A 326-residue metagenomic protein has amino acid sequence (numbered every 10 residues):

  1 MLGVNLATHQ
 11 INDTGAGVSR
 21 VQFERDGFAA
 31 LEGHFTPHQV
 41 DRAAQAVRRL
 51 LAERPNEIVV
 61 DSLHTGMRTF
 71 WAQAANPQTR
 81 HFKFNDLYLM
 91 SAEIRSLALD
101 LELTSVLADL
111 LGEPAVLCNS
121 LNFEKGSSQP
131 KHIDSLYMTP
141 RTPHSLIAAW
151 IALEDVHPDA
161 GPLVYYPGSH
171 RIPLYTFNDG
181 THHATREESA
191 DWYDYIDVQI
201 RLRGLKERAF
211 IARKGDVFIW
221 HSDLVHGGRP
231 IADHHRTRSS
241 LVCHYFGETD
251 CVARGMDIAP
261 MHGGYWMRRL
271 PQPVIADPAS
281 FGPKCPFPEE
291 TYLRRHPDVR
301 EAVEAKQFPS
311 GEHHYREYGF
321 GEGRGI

Functional and structural regions predicted by a protein language model:
M1-R25, E32-H132, Y137-P140: Non-heme Fe(II)-dependent double-stranded beta-helix
L2-H9, R42, E53, E57-D61 (+3 more regions): Non-heme Fe(II)/2-oxoglutarate
F35-P37, N122-K125, V156-P158, H170-R171 (+2 more regions): Short, solvent-exposed loop/turn segments at secondary-structure junctions
G112, S135-L146, L205, A212 (+1 more regions): A short beta-loop-beta micro-motif enriched in histidine and acidic residues
N122, I133-S135, I151-D155, P167: Short, structured patches in soluble enzyme cores that scaffold and shape functional sites
P140-P158, I211-K214, I219, H244-E248: Short, conserved beta-strand element in jelly-roll/cupin
P158-V225: Double-stranded beta-helix
F281-I326: Charge-rich, low-complexity intrinsically disordered regions
